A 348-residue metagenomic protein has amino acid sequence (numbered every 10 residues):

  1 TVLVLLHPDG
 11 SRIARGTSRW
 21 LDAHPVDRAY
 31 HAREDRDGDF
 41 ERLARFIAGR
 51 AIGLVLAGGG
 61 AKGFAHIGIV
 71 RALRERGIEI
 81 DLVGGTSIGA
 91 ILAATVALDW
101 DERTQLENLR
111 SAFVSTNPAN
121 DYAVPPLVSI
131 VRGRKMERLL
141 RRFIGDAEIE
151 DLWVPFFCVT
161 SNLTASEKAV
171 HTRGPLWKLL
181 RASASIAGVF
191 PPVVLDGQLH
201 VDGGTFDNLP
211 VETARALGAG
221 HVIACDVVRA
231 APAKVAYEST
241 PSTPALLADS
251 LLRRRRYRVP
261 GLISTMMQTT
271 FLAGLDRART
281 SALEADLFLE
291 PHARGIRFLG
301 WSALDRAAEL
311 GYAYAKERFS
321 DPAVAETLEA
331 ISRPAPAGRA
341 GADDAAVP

Functional and structural regions predicted by a protein language model:
T1-G84, A94-P348: Patatin-like phospholipase
G85, G89: Gly/Ala-rich beta-loop-alpha elbow adjacent to hydrolase catalytic centers
